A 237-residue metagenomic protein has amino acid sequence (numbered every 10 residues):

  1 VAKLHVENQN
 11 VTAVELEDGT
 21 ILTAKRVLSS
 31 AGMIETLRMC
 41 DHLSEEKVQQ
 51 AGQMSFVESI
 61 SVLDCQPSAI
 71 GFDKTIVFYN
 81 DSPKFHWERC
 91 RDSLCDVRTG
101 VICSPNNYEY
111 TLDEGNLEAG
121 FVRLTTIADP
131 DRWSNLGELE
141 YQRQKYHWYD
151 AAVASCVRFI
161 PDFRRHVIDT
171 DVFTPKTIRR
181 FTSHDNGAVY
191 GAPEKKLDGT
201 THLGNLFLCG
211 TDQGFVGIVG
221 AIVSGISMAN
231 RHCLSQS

Functional and structural regions predicted by a protein language model:
A2-N116: Mid-domain catalytic core of redox enzymes that form a hydrophobic substrate pocket/lid adjacent to a catalytic redox
V6, C233-S237: Active-site-proximal substrate-binding core of FAD-dependent oxidoreductases
Q9, A31-E35, F56, H147-A151 (+1 more regions): Generic recognition of stable, solvent-exposed alpha-helical segments in well-folded globular domains
L28, L124, C156, G210 (+1 more regions): Hydrophobic, well-ordered secondary-structure elements that form the walls of internal hydrophobic environments
Q50, Y141, K145, G214-A221: Alpha-helix N-cap/helix-initiation motif
C65-K176: C-terminal segments that line or cap access tunnels to active or ligand-binding sites in enzymes and enzyme-associated
V97, V101-I102, R158-F215: A glycine-rich dinucleotide-binding beta-alpha-beta segment and adjacent secondary-structure elements that constitute
C209-C233: A conserved FAD-binding loop/helix module that cradles the flavin
